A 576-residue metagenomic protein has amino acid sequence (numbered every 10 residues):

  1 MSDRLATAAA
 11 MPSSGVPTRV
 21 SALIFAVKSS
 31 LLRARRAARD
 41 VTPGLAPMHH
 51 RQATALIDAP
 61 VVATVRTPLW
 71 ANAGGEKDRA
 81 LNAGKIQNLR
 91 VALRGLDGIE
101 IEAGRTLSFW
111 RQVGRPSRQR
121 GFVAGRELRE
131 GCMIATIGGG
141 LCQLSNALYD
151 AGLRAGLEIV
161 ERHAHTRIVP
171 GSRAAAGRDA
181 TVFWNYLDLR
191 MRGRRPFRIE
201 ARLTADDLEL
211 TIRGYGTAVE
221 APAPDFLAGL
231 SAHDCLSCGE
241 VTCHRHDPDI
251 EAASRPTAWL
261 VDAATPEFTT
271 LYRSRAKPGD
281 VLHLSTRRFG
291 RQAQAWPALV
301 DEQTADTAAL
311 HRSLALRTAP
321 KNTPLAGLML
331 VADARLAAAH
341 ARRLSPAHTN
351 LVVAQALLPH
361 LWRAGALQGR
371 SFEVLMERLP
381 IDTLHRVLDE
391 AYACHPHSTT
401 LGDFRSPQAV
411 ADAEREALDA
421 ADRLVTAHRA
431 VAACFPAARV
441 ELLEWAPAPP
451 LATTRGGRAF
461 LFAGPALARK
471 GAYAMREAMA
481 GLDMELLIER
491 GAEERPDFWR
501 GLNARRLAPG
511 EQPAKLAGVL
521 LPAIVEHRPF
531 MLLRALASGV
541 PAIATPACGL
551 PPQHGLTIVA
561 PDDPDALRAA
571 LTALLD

Functional and structural regions predicted by a protein language model:
C243, A253-A309, A480: N-terminal subdomain of nucleotide-sugar transferases
T318-T323, V374-V410: Acceptor-binding helix/loop patch of EC 2.4 sugar-transfer enzymes, predominantly nucleotide-sugar-dependent
F404-V440: A short, active-site helix/loop in glycosyltransferases that binds the activated sugar's phosphate group
P447-R506, G510: Conserved catalytic-core segment of nucleotide-activated headgroup transferases in glycan assembly
R506, L556-D565, T572-L575: Conserved acidic donor-binding segment of nucleotide-sugar-dependent glycosyltransferases
I524: Aromatic "clamp/platform" in nucleotide-sugar-dependent glycosyltransferases that forms part of the donor/acceptor
P529-A537, C548-P551: Short alpha-helical segment that forms part of, or immediately flanks, the ligand-binding pocket in carbohydrate-active
P541-A544: Short hydrophobic beta-strand element within catalytic cores of glycosyltransferases and related nucleotide-activated
